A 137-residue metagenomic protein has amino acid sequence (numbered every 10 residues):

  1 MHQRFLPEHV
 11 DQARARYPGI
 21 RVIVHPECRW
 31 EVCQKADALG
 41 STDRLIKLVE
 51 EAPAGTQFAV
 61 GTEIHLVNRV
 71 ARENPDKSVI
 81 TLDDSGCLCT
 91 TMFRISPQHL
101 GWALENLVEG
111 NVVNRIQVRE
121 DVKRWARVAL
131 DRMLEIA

Functional and structural regions predicted by a protein language model:
M1-A137: The feature marks the mature, well-folded catalytic cores of soluble enzymes
